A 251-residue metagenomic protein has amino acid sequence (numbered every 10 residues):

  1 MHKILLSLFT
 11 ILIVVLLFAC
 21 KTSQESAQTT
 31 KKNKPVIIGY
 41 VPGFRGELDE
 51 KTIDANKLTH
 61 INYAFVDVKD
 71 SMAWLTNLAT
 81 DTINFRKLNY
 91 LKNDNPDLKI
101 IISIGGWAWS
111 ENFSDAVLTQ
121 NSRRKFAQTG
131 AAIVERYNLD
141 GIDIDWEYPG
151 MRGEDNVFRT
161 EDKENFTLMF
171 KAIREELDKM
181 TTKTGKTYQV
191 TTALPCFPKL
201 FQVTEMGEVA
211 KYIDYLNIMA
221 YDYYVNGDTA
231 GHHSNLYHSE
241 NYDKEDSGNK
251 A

Functional and structural regions predicted by a protein language model:
M1-I4: Positively charged n-region of N-terminal signal peptides that target proteins for export
L16-A19: C-terminal motif of bacterial Sec signal peptides marking the signal peptidase cleavage site
S26-V134, M151, E161, K250: Glycan-recognition patch characteristic of GH18 chitinases/ENGases and related GlcNAc/peptidoglycan-binding proteins
N33-P35, P96-I100, N138-D140, K186-Y188 (+1 more regions): Short, well-ordered coil/turn segments that N-cap beta-strands
I61, I102, I144, I173 (+1 more regions): Conserved, mostly hydrophobic/aromatic
Y63-V66, N93, A131-L139, R174-T182 (+2 more regions): Sec-exported extracytoplasmic/periplasmic mature domains
M72-I83, P149-A251: Substrate-binding surface in catalytic domains of secreted glycosidases
I142-P149: Mobile, glycine-rich extracellular loop/lid and propeptide segments that shape or gate substrate/ligand access
